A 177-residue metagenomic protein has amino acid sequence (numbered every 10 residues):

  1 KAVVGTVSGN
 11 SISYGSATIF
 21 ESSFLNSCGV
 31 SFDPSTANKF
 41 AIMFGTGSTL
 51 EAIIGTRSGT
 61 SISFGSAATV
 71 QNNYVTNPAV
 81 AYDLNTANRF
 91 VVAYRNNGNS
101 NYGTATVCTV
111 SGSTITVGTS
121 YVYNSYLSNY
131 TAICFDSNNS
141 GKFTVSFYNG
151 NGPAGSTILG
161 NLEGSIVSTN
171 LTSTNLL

Functional and structural regions predicted by a protein language model:
K1-N175: Extracellular, repeat-based ectodomains that mediate carbohydrate processing or recognition
